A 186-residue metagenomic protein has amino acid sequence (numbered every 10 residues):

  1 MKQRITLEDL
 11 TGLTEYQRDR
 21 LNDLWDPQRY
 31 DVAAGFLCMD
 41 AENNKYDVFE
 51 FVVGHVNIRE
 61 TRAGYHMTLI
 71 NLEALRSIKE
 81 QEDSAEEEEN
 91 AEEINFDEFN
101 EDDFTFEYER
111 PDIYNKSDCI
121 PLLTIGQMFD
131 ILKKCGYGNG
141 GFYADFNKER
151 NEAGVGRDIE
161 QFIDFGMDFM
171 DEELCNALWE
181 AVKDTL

Functional and structural regions predicted by a protein language model:
M1-L186: Glycine-rich anion-binding surface patch
